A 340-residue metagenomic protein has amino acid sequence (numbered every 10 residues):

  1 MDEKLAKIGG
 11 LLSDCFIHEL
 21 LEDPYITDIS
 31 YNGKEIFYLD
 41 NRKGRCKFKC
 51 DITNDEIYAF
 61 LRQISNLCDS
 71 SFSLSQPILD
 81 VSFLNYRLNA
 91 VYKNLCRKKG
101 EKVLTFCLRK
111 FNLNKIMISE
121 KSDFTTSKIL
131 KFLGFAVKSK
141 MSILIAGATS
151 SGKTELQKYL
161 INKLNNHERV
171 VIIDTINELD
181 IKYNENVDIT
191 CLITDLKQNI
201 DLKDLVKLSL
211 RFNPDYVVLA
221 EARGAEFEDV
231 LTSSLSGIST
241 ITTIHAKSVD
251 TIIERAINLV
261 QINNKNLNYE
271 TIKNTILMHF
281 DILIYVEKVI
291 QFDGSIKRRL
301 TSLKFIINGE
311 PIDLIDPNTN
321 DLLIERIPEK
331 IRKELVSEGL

Functional and structural regions predicted by a protein language model:
M1-C46: N-terminal anchoring/assembly modules that precede and organize ATP-driven motor systems
M1-L20, F292-L340: NTP-binding/hydrolysis catalytic cores, primarily Walker-type P-loop NTPases
L39, K43-S139: P-loop NTP-binding catalytic core
S142: Walker A (P-loop) ATP-phosphate-binding motif of ABC ATPase nucleotide-binding domains
I145-G147: Hydrophobic anchor at the beta1->P-loop junction of P-loop NTPases
S150: Walker A (P-loop) phosphate-binding loop of P-loop NTPases
K153: Conserved lysine of the Walker
Y159-L277, E287: Switch/coupling sub-region of P-loop NTPases
